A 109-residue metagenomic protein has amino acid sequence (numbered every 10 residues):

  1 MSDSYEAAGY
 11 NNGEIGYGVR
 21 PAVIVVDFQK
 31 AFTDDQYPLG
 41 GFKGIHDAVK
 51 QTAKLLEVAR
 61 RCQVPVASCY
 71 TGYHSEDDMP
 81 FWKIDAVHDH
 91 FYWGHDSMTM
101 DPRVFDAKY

Functional and structural regions predicted by a protein language model:
M1-Y109: Active-site acidic carboxylates
